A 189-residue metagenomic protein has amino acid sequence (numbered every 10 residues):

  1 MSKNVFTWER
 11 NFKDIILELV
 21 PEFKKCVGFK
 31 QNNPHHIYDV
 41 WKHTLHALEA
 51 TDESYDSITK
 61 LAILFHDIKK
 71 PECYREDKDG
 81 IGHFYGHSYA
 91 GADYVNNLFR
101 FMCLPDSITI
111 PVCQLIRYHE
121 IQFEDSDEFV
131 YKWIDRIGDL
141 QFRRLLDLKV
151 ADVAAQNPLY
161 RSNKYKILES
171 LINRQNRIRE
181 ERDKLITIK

Functional and structural regions predicted by a protein language model:
M1-D77, H83: Acidic/His-rich, divalent-metal-binding segments that scaffold phosphate/diphosphate chemistry
N4, N11, N32-N33, N96-N97 (+3 more regions): Detector for Asparagine
T7-N11, I15-E18, E22, S107 (+5 more regions): Exposed alpha-helical structural elements
A50-L159: Divalent metal-dependent catalytic cores for phosphoryl transfer on phosphate-bearing substrates
D127, N157-K189: Terminal helices and disordered tails flanking the catalytic cores of nucleotide-processing hydrolases
